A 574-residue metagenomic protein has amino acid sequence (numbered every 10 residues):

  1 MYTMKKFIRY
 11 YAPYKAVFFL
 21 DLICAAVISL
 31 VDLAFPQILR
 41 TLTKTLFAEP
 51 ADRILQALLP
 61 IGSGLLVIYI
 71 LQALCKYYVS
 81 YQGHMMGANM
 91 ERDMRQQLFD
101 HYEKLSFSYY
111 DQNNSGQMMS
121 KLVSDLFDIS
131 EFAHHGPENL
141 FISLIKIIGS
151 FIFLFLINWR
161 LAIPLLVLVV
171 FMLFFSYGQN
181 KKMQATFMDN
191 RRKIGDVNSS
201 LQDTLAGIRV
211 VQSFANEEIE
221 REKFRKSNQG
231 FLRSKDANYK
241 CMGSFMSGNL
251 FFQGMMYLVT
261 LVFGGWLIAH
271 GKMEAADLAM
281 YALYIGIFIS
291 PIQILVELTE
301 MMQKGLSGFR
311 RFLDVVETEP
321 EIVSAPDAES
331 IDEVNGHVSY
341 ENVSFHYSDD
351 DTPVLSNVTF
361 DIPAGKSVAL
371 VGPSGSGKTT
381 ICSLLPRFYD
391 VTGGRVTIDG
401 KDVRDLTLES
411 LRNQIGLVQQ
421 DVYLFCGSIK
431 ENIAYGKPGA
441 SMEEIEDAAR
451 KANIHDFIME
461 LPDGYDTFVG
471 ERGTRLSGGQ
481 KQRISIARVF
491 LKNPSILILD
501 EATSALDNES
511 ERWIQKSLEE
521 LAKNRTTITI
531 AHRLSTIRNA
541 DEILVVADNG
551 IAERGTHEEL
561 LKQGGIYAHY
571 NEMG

Functional and structural regions predicted by a protein language model:
Y2, Y11, V79, G83-G87 (+2 more regions): Juxtamembrane loop-to-helix connectors within ABC transporter transmembrane domains
P13, V17-V27, L65-I68, E138-D189 (+2 more regions): Transmembrane helices of ABC transporter permease
A16, F107-S108, S124-A133, P137 (+9 more regions): An intracellular "coupling" helix at the cytosolic face of ABC transporter transmembrane type-1 domains
F18-Y78, F155-R160, G271-A275: Transmembrane helix-loop-helix hairpins at lipid-water interfaces of multipass membrane proteins, especially the type-1
L98, Y102, V211, F312 (+1 more regions): Helix-loop junctions and hydrophobic alpha-helical segments within the transmembrane domains of large membrane
Y102, F224, Y340-N342: Conserved catalytic Walker-motif region of ABC-type ATPase nucleotide-binding domains
F153-V167, C241-R310, V315-V316: Helix-loop-helix
S324, I331-G574: ABC-type nucleotide-binding domain
